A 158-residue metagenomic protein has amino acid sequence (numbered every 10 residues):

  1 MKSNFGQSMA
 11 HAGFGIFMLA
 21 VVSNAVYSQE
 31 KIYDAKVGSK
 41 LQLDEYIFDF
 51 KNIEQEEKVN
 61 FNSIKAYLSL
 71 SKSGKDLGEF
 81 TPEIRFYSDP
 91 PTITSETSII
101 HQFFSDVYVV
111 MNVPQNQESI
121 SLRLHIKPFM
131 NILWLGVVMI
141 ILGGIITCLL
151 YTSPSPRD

Functional and structural regions predicted by a protein language model:
M1-S153, R157: Solvent-exposed, non-transmembrane regions of integral membrane proteins
